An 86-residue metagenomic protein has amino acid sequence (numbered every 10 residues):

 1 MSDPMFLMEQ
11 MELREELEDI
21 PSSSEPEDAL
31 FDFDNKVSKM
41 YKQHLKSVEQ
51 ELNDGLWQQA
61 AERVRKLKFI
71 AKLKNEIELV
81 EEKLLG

Functional and structural regions predicted by a protein language model:
M1-G86: C-terminal accessory/regulatory regions appended to core domains
